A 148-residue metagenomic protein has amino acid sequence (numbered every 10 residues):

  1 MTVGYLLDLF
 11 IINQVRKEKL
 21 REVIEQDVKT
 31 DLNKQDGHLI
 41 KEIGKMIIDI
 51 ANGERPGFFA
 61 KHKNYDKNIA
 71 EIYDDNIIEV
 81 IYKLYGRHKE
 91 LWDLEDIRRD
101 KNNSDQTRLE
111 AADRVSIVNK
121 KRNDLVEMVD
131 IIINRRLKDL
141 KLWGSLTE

Functional and structural regions predicted by a protein language model:
M1-E148: Anionic, Ser/Thr-rich low-complexity intrinsically disordered regions
